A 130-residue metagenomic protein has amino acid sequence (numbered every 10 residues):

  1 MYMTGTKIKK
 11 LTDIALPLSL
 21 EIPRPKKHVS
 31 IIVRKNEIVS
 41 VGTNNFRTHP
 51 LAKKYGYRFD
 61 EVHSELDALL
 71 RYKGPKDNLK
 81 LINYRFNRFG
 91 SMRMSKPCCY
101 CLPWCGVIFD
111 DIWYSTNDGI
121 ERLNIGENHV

Functional and structural regions predicted by a protein language model:
M1-V130: Zinc-dependent deaminase catalytic domain
